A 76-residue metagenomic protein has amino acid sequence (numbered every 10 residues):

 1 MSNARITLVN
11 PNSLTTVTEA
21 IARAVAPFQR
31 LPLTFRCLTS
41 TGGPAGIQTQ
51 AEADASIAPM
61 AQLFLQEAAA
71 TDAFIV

Functional and structural regions predicted by a protein language model:
M1-A61: N-terminal glycine-rich anion-binding loop in soluble enzyme alpha/beta folds
I57-V76: Glycine/small-residue-rich loop that forms an oxyanion/phosphate-binding "nest" at active or ligand-binding sites
